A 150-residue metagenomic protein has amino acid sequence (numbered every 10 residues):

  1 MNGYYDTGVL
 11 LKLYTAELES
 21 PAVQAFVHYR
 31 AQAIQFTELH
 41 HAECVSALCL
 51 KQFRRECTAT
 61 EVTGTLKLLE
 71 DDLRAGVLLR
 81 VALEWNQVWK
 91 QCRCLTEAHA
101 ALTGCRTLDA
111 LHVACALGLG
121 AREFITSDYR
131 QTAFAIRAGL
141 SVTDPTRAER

Functional and structural regions predicted by a protein language model:
M1-A16, D72-W85, R147: An acidic intrinsically disordered interaction segment
M1-A47, K51-G64, Y129, A138: Short, well-structured N-terminal submotif of metal-dependent ribonuclease cores
N2, T37, A98, A114-R150: Acidic, PIN/NYN-like endoribonuclease modules and their adjacent C-terminal/linker elements
Y29-A33, K51-R54, A75-L79, L95-L102 (+1 more regions): Alpha-helix C-capping/helix-to-loop hinge sites
H40, D109-H112: Catalytic-loop motifs flanking and including active-site residues across diverse enzymes
L66, E70, R74-A100, A110: Acidic catalytic patch
